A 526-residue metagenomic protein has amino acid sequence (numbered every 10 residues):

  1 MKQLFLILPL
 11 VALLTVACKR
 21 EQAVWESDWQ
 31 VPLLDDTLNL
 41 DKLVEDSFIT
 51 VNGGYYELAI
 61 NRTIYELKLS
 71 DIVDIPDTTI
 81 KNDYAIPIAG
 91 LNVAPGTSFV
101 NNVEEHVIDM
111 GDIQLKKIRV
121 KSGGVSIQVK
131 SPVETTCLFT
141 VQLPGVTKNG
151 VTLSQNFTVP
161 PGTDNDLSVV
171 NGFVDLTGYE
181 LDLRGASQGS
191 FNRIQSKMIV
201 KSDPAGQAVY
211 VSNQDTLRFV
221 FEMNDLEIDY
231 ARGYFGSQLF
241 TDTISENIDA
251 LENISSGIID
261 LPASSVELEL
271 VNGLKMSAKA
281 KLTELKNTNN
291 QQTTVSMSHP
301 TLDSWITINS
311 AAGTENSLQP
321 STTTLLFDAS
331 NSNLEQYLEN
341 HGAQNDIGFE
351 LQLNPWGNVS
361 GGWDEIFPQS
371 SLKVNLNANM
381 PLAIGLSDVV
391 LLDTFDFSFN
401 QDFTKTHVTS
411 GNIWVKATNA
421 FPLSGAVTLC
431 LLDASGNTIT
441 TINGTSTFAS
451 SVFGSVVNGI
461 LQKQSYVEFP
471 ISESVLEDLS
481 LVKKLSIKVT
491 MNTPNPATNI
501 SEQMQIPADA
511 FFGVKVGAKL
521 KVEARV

Functional and structural regions predicted by a protein language model:
M1-V16: Sec-dependent bacterial lipoprotein signal peptides
Q3, C18-V526: Extracellular/secretory-pathway and virion-surface proteins
